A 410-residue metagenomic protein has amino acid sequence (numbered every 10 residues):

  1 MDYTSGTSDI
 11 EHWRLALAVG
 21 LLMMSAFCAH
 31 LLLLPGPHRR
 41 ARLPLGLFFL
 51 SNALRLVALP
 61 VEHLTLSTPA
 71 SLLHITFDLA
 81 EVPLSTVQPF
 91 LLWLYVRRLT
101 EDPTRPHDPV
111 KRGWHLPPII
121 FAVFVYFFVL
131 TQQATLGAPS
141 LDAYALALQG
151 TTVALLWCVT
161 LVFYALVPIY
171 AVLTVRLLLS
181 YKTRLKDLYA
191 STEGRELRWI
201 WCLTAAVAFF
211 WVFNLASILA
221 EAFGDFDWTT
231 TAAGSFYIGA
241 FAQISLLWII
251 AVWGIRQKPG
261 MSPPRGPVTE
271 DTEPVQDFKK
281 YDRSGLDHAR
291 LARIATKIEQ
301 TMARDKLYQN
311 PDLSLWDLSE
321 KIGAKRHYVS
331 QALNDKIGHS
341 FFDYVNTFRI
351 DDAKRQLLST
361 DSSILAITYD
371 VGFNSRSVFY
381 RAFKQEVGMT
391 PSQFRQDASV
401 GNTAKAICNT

Functional and structural regions predicted by a protein language model:
M1-L148, C158-L161, L166, L177: N-terminal low-complexity or simple alpha-helical regulatory segments that function as activation/interaction modules
P37-V57, W114-H115, A154-A220, A233-A242: Alpha-helical transmembrane segments of multi-pass integral membrane proteins
L91, L173, L246-I249: Transmembrane alpha-helix boundary/anchor motif
T135-Y144, S180-R184, S217-D225: Peri-membrane helix termini and adjoining interfacial loops of integral membrane proteins
V207-Y281, Q300: C-terminal transmembrane-bundle signature of multipass membrane proteins, characterized by strong activation on
V252-A366, D370, V378, A382-Q385 (+2 more regions): Membrane-proximal linker segments that couple transmembrane helices to downstream signaling/catalytic modules
